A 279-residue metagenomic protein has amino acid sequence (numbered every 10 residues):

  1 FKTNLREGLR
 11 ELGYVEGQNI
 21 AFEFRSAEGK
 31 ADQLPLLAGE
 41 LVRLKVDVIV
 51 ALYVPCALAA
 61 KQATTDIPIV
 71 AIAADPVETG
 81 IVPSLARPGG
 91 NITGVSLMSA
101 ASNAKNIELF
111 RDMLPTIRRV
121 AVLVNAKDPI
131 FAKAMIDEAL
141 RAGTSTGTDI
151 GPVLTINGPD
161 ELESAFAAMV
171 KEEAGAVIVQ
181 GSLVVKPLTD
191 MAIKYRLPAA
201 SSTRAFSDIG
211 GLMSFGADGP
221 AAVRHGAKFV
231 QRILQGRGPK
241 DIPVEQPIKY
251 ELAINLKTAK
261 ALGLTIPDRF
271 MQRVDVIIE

Functional and structural regions predicted by a protein language model:
F1-E279: Short hydrophobic alpha-helices and adjacent helix-cap/hinge residues
